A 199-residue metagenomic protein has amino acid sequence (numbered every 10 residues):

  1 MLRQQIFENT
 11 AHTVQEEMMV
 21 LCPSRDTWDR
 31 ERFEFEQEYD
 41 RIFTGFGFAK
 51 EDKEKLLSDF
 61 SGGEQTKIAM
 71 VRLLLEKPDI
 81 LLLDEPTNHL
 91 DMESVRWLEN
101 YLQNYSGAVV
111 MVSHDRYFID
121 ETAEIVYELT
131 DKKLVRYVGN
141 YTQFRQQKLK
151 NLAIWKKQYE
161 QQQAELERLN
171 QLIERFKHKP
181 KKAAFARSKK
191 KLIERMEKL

Functional and structural regions predicted by a protein language model:
M1-Y159: ABC ATP-binding cassette signature C-motif
T27-R32, L152-L199: Flexible nucleotide-interacting loop at or near the entrance of a catalytic core
